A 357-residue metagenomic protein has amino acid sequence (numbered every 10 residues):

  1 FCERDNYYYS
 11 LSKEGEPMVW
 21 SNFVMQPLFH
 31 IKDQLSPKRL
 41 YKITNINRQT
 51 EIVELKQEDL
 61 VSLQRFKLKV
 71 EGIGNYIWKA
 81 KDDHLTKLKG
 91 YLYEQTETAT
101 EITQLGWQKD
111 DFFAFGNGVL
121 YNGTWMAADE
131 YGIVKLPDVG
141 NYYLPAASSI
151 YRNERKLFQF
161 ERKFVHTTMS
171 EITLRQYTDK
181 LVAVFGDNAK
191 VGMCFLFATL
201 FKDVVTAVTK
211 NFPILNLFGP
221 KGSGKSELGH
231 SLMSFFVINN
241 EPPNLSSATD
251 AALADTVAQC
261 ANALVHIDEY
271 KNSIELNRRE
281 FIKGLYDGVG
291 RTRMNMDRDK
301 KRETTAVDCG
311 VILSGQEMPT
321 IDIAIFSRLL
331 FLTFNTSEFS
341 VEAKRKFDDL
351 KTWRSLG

Functional and structural regions predicted by a protein language model:
F1-D187, D255-T256, C260-A261: Conserved glycine-centered beta->alpha loop in an early N-terminal alpha/beta scaffold
Y143-P243, S247: P-loop NTPase catalytic core of nucleic-acid-dependent motor ATPases
L228-R278: AAA+/P-loop NTPase substrate/partner-engagement loops
A261-L264, A306-V311: Loop/turn-to-beta-strand initiation segments
L264-L285, Q316-S327: Conserved AAA+/SF3 P-loop NTPase catalytic/coupling segment centered on the Walker-B
R279-R302: Conserved catalytic/switch belt of AAA+ P-loop NTPases
R293-M294, D308-Q316, F331-T333: Structural recognition of the conserved hydrophobic beta-strand(s) that form the central parallel beta-sheet of P-loop
T305-V307, I323-G357: Phosphate-sensing "switch" segment of ASCE/P-loop ATPases
